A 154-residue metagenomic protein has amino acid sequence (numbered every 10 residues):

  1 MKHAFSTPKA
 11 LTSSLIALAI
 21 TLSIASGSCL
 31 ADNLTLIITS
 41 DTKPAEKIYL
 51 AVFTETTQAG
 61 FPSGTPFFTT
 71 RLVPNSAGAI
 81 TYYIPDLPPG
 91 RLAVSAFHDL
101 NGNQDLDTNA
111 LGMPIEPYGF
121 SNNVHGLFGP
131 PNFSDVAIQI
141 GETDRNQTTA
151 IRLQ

Functional and structural regions predicted by a protein language model:
K2-I16: Bacterial N-terminal signal peptides that target proteins for export
S13-A25: Bacterial N-terminal signal peptides
L34-T42: A short, amphipathic beta-strand motif
K43-T54, G60-F61: Short, ordered, surface-exposed loop/turn motifs in non-cytosolic proteins
A79-D86: Exposed aromatic-hydrophobic patches
G90-A96: A short tyrosine-centered beta-strand micro-motif
N101-T108: Acidic, glycine-anchored loop motifs typical of Ca2+
P117-Q154: Extracellular beta-sheet/turn segments enriched in Thr/Pro/Gly and aliphatic residues
